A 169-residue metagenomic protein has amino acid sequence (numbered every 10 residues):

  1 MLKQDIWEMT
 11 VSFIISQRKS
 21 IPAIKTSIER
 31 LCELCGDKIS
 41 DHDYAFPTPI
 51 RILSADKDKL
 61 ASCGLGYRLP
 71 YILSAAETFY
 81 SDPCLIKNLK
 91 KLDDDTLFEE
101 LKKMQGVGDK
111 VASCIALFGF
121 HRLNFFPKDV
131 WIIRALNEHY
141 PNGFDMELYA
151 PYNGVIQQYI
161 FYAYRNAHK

Functional and structural regions predicted by a protein language model:
M1-K169: HhH-family (HhH-GPD) DNA N-glycosylase catalytic core used in base-excision repair
